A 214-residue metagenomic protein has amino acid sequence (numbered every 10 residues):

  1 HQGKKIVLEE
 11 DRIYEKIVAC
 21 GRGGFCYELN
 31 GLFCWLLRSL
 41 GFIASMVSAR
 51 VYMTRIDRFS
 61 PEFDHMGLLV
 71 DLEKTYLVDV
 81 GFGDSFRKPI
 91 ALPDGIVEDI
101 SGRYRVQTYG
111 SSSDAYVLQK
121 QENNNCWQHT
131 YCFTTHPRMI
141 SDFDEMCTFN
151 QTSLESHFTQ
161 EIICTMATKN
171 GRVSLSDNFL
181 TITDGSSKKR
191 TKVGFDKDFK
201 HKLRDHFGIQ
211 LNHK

Functional and structural regions predicted by a protein language model:
H1-G21: Secondary-structure boundary elements
G3-K4, W35, T54-R55: Short active-site-adjacent helix-start/loop capping segments
L8-R12, S141, G194-H201: Generic alpha-helical secondary structure signal
V18-F25, D57: Short secondary-structure transition/capping motifs
R22-S48, L68, C164: Cysteine-centered nucleophilic/redox motifs
G24, I140, S156, G171 (+1 more regions): Short secondary-structure junctions and interdomain/linker hinges
V51-T191, K197: His-Asp-centered catalytic microenvironments across diverse enzyme cores, prominently the transglutaminase-like
K192-K214: Generic C-terminus detector
